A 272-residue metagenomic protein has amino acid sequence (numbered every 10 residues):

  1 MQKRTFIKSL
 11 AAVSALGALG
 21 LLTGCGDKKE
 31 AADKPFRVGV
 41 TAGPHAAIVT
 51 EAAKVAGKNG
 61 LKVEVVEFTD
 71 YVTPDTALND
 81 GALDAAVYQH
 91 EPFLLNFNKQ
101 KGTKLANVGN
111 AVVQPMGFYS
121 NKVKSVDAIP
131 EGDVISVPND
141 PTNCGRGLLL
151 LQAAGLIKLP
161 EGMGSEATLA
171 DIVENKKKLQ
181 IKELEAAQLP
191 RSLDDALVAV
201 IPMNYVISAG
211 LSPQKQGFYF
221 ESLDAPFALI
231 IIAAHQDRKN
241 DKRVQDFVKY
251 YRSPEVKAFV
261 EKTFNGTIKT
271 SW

Functional and structural regions predicted by a protein language model:
K3-I7: N-terminal export leaders
L21-G24: C-terminal motif of bacterial Sec signal peptides marking the signal peptidase cleavage site
A32-G43, L61-E67, V134-I135: Short, well-ordered beta-strand elements
V66-T76, M163-R191: Short helix-initiation/N-cap motifs at beta->coil->alpha
N96-V108, K122-V123, D195, V200 (+1 more regions): Ligand-binding "clamshell"
V108-I157, K257: A conserved helix-loop-strand patch within extracytoplasmic ligand-binding domains of the periplasmic binding
P115-V126, A228-D241: A bilobed periplasmic-binding-protein/Venus flytrap-type ligand-binding module shared by bacterial periplasmic
N143-Q152, Y251-S271: Periplasmic-binding protein-like
